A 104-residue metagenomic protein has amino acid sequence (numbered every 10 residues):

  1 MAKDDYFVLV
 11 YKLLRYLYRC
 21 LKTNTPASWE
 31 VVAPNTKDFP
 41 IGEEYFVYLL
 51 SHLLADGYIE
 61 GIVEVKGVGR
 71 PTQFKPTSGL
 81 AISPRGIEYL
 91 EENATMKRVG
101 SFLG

Functional and structural regions predicted by a protein language model:
M1-K22: Short alpha-helical segments that sit at the start of domains
L17-L21, L53, G57, L90-N93: Generic structural signal for hydrophobic core residues of well-folded globular domains
K22-P26, I62, R98-F102: Short, solvent-exposed secondary-structure capping/transition elements
T23-K37: Short acidic, hydrophobic short linear motifs in intrinsically disordered regions
F39-D56, E60-I62, P76-T77: Short amphipathic alpha-helical interaction segments
V68-G104: Short, amphipathic alpha-helical interaction segments positioned at domain boundaries
